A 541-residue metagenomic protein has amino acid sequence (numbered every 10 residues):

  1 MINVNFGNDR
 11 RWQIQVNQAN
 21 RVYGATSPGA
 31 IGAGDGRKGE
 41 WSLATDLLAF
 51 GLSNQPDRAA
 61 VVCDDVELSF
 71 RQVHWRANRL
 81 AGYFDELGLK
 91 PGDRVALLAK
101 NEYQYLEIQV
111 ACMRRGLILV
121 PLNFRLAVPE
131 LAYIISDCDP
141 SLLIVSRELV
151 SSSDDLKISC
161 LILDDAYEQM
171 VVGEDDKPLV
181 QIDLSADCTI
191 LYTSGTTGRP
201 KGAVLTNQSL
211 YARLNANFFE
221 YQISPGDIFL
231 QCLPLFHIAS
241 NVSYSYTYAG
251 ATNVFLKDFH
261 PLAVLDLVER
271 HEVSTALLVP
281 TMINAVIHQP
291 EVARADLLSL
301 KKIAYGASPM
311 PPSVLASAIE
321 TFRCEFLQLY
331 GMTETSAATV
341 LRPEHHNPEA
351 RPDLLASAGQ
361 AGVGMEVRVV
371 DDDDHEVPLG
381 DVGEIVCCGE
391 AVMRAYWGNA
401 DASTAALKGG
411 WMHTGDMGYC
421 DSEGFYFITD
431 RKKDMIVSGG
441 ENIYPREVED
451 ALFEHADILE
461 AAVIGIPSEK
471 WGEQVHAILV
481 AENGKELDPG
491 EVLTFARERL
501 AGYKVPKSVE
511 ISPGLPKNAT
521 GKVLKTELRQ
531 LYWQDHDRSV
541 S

Functional and structural regions predicted by a protein language model:
A25-S27, E148-L184: ANL superfamily adenylate-forming
G36-E40, T45, A49, D57-E102 (+2 more regions): Conserved AMP-binding/adenylate-forming core of the ANL superfamily
W41, P56-D57, E174-Y192, R199 (+3 more regions): Conserved pre-ATP/AMP-binding loop-to-beta segment of ANL
S69-Q72, C188-A212, S336: Conserved AMP-binding A3 loop
H74-R79, A203-S224, C232-L233, I283-I287: Conserved structural elements of the adenylate-forming
L126, L143, A276, G389 (+6 more regions): AMP-binding/adenylate-forming catalytic core of the ANL superfamily
Y211-I228, F236-T275, Q289: Conserved AMP-binding/adenylation subdomain of ANL enzymes
Y248, V273-L278, H288-D353, E366: Gly/Ser/Thr-rich phosphate-binding loop
